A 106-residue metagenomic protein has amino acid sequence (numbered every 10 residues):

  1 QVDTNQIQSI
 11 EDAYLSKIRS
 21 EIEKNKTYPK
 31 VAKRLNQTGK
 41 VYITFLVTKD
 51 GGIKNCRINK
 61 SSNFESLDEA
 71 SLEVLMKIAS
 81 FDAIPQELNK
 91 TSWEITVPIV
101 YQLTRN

Functional and structural regions predicted by a protein language model:
Q1, Q6-Q8, Q37, Q86 (+1 more regions): Residue-identity detector for glutamine
Q1-E21, L46: Intrinsic-disorder/low-complexity signature in envelope-associated proteins
Q6, I10, Y14, N63 (+2 more regions): Conserved acidic
I7, K30, N55-R57, E69: Long, acidic/polar E/Q/S-rich protein-interaction regions used at subunit-assembly interfaces
D12, T27-R34, E69-N106: Short, positively biased Gly/Pro-containing turn/loop motifs at secondary-structure boundaries
R19, Y42-T44, T96: Conserved beta-strand residues within beta-sheet cores
L35-E65, L72-I78: Short tight loops/turns at secondary-structure junctions
